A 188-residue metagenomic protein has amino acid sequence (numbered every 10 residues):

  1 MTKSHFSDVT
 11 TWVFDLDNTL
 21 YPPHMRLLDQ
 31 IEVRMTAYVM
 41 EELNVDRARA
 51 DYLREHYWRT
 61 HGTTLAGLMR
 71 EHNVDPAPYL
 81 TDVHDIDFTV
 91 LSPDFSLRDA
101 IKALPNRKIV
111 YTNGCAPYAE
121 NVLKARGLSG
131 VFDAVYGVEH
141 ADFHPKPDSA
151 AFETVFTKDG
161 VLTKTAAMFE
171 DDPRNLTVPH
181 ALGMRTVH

Functional and structural regions predicted by a protein language model:
M1-S7, N121-K124: Short amphipathic alpha-helices and their capping/turn segments at secondary-structure boundaries
S4-F14, T19-R98, P117: N-terminal helical cap/lid subdomain that shapes the substrate entry/recognition surface in HAD-like hydrolases
F6-V9, P105, T163-T165: A general structural motif
V45, V74, N106, V161 (+1 more regions): Short glycine/serine/threonine/alanine-rich loop segments
G67, A100-A103, V178: Well-formed, non-transmembrane alpha-helical positions, independent of function
A103-P105, N113-G114: Glycine-rich active-site/cofactor-binding loop and its immediate structural neighborhood
I109, C115-A167, P173, T177-V178 (+1 more regions): Substrate-recognition "cap/lid" segment bordering the active-site pocket of phosphatases
T186-H188: Short hydrophobic beta-strand element within catalytic cores of glycosyltransferases and related nucleotide-activated
